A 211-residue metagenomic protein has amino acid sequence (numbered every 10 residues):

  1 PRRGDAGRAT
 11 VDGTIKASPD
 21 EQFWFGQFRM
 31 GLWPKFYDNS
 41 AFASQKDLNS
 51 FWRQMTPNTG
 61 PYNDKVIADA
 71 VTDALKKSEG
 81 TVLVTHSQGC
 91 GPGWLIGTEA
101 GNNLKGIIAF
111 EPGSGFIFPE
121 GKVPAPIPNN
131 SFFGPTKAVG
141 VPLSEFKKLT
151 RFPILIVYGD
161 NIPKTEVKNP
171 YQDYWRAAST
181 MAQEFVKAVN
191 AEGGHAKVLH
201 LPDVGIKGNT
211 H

Functional and structural regions predicted by a protein language model:
P1-Q27, K147-I154, N161-I162, K168 (+1 more regions): Accessory recognition modules or surfaces
R2-Y62: Cap/lid segment of the alpha/beta-hydrolase catalytic domain
P61-V82: Conserved acidic catalytic loop of the alpha/beta-hydrolase fold
L83-V84, I107: Conserved alpha/beta-hydrolase fold motif
V84-G93: Gly/Ala-rich beta-loop-alpha elbow adjacent to hydrolase catalytic centers
L95-E99: Active-site signature of alpha/beta-hydrolase-fold catalytic machinery across serine- and Asp/Cys-nucleophile hydrolases
P112-E192, K197: The feature captures the conserved acid-bearing segment of alpha/beta-hydrolase catalytic domains
A196-T210: C-terminal catalytic histidine-bearing segment of alpha/beta-hydrolase fold enzymes
